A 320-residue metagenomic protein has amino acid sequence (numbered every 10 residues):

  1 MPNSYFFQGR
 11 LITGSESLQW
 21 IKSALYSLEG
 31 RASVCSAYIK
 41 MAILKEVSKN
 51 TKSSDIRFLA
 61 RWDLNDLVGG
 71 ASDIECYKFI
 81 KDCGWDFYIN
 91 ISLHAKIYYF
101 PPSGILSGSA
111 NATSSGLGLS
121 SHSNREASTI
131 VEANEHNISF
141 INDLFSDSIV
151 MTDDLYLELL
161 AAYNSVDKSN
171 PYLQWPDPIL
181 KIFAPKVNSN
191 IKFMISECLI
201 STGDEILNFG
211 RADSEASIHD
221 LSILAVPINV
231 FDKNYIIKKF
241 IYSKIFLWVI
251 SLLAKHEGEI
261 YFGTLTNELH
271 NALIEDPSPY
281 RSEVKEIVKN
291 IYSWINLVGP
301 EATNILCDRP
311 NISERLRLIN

Functional and structural regions predicted by a protein language model:
Y5-E16, I56-F140: HKD-type phospholipase D/PLD-like phosphodiesterase module
F7, Q19-K81, F209-E301: Primarily the HKD phosphodiesterase
G9, L106-S107, N111-N190: Signature of lipid phosphatidyltransferase scaffolds
D73-F79, K96-Y99, N124-H136, W175-T202 (+1 more regions): Hydrophobic transmembrane alpha-helix bundles
L159-I237: Long, low-complexity, charged/polar intrinsically disordered regions in eukaryotic proteins
S293-N320: C-terminal engagement modules used by replication, chromatin/transcription, nuclear envelope/ESCRT, and ubiquitin
